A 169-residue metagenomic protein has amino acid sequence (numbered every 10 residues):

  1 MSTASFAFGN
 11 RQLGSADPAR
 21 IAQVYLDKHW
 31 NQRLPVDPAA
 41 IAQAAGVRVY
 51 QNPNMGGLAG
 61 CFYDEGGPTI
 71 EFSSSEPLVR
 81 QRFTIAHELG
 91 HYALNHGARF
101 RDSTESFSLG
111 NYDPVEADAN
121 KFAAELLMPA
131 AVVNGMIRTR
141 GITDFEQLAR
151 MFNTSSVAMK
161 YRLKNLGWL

Functional and structural regions predicted by a protein language model:
M1-L169: Active-site hotspot residues in diverse enzymes, especially metal/ion-binding acidic/histidine motifs
